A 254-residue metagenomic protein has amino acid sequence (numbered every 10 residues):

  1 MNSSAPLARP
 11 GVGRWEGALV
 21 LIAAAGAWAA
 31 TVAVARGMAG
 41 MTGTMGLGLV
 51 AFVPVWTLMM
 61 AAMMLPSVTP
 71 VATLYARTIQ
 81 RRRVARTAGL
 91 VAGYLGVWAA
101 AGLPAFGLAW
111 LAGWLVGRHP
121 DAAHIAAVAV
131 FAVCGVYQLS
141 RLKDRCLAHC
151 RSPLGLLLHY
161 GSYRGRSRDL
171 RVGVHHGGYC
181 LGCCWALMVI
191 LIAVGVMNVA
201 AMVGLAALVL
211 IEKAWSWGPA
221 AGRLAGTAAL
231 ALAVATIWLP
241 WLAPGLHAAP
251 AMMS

Functional and structural regions predicted by a protein language model:
M1-L58, G113-A122, R141-Y163, I237-S254: Histidine-/acidic- and/or cysteine-rich, low-complexity loops and terminal segments associated with membrane
N2-R9, V53-L95: Juxtamembrane transmembrane-helix termini in multi-pass membrane transport proteins
E16-V20, G48-F52, R86, L90 (+3 more regions): Residue-level signature of transmembrane alpha-helical entry/exit and packing/kink sites in multi-pass membrane
G17-A24, A127-F131, G135, M202 (+3 more regions): Residues within membrane-spanning alpha-helices of integral membrane proteins, especially the hydrophobic core/packing
L65, F131-R145, L210-A214: Transmembrane alpha-helical segments that form the membrane-embedded catalytic/substrate-channel core of multi-pass
R82-L111, C183-W217, T227-A229: A small-residue-rich subset of transmembrane alpha-helices
R118-A126, W217-T227: Membrane-interfacial entry segments at the cytosolic side of transmembrane helices
L139-R145, R168-V196: Alpha-helical transmembrane segments of helical membrane proteins, especially in multi-pass transport, channel
